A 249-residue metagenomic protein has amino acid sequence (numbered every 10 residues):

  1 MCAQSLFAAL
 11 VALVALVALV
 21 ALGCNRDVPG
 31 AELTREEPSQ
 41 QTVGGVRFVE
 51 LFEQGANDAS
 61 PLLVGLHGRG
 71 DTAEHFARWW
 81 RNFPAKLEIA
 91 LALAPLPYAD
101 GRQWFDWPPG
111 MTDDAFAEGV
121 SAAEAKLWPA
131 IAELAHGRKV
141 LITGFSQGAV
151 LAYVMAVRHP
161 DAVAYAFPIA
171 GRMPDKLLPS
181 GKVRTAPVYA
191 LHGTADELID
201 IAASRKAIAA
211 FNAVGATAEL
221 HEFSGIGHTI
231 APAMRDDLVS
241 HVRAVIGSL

Functional and structural regions predicted by a protein language model:
C24-D27: Bacterial signal peptide processing site
L33, Q41-A56, S60-G137: Serine-hydrolase catalytic machinery in alpha/beta-hydrolase-like enzymes
H67-R69, T143-F145, G193: Conserved alpha/beta-hydrolase "nucleophile elbow" surrounding the catalytic nucleophile
H136-G144: Alpha/beta-hydrolase fold nucleophile elbow
G144-G148, A152: Gly/Ala-rich beta-loop-alpha elbow adjacent to hydrolase catalytic centers
D161-M173: A conserved short beta-strand
A190-H192, D196: Short beta-strand/loop motif that positions the catalytic acidic residue of the alpha/beta-hydrolase fold
I201-L249: C-terminal catalytic histidine-bearing segment of alpha/beta-hydrolase fold enzymes
